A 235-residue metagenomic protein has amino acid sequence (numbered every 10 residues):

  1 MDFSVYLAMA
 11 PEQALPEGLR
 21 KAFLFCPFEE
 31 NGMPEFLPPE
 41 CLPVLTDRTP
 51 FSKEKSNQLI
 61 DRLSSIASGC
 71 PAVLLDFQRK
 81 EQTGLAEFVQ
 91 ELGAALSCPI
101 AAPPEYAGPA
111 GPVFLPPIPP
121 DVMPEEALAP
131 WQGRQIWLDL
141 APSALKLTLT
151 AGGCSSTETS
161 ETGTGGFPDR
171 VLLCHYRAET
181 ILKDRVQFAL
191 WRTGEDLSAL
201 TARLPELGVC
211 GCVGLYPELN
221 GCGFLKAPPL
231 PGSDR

Functional and structural regions predicted by a protein language model:
M1-F114: Chitinase-like catalytic core of GlcNAc-active glycosidases
S68-C70, G133, V209: A structural motif
E81-A86, V122-P124, K146-T150, N220-K226: Extracytoplasmic/secreted cell-surface and envelope-processing proteins
E87, A94, L128-P142: Active-site region of glycoside hydrolase catalytic domains
V89-Q90, A95-C98, L172-R177, I181 (+1 more regions): Short acidic, glycine/proline-enriched helix-loop-strand junctions
A101-M123, L138-K146: Aromatic- and acid-rich polysaccharide-binding/catalytic face of secreted or lumenal carbohydrate-active enzymes
G133-A199: Glycan-binding loop/region signatures in secreted carbohydrate-active enzymes
L200-R235: C-terminal/domain-terminus segments
